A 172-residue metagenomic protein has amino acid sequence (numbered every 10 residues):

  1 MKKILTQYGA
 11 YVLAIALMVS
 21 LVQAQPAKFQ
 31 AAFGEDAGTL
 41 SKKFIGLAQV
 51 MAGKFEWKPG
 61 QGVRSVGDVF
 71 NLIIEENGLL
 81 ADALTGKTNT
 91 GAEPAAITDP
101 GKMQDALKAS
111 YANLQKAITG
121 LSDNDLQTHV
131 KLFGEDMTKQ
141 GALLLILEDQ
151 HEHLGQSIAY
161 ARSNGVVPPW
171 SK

Functional and structural regions predicted by a protein language model:
M1-Q7: Positively charged n-region of N-terminal signal peptides that target proteins for export
K3, V19-L21, D149-E152: A composition/secondary-structure signal for short, hydrophobic, low-basic-content segments with alpha-helix propensity
G9-S20: Bacterial N-terminal signal peptides
Q23-Q25: Boundary of Sec targeting at the N-terminus
K28-A32, K102: Terminal, regulation- and interaction-focused segments at domain boundaries
G34-A48, K54-A92, K131-K172: Short, contiguous alpha-helical
F44, T98-K131, M137-E152: Acidic/histidine-rich alpha-helical segments that form the ligand environment of transition-metal centers
A95: Short, solvent-exposed loop/beta-turn-alpha elements that line the ligand-binding surface or hinge of extracytoplasmic
